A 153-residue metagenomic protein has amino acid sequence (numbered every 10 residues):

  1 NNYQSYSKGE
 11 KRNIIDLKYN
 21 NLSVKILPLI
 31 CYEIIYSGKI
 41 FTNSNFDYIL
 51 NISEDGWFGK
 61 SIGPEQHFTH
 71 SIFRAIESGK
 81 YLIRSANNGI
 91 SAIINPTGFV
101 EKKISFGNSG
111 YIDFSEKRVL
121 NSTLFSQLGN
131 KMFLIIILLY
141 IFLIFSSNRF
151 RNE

Functional and structural regions predicted by a protein language model:
N1-E153: Enzyme catalytic cores with a strong preference for nitrogen-chemistry domains
